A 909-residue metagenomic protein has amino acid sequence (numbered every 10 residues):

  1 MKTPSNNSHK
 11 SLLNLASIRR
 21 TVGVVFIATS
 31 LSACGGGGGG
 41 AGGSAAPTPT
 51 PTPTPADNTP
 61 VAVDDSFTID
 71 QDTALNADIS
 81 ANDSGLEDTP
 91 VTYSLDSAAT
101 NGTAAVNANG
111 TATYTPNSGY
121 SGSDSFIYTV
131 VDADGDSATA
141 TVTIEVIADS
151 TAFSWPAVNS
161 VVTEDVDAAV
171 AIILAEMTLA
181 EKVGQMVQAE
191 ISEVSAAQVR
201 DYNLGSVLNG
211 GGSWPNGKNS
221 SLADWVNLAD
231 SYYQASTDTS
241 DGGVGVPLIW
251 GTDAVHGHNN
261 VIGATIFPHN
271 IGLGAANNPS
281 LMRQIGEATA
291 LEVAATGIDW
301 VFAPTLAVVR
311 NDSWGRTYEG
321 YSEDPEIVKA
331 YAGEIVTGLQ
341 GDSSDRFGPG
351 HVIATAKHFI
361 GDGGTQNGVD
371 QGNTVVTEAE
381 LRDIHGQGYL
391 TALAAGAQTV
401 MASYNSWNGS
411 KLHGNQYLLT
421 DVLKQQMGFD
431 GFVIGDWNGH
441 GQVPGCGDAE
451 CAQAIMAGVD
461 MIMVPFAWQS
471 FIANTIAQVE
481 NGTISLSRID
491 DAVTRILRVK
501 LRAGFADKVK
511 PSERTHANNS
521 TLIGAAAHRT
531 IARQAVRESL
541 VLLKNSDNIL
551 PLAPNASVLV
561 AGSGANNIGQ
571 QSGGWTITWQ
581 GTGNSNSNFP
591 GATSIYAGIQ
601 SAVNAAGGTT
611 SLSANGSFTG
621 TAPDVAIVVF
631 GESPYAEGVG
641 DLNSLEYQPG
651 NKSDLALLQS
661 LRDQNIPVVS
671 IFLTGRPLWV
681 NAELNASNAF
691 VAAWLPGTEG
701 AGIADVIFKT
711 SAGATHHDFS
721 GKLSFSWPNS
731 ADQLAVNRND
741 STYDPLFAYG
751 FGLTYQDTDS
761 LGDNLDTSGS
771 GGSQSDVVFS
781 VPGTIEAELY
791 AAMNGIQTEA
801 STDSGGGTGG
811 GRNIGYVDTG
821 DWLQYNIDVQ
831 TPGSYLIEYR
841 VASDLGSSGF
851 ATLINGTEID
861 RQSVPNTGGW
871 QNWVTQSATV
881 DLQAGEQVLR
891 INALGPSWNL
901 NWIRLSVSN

Functional and structural regions predicted by a protein language model:
M1-A16: N-terminal secretory signal peptides that target proteins for export/translocation
S30-A33: C-terminal motif of bacterial Sec signal peptides marking the signal peptidase cleavage site
G35-G39: Bacterial signal peptide processing site
G42-E87, S118, S125, T129-S150: Extracellular interdomain linkers/hinges and stalk-like, low-complexity segments in secreted or single-pass
D57-V61, G102, Y790: Proline-centered linker/hinge motifs at extracellular inter-domain junctions
T73-T115: Surface-exposed or secretory-pathway low-complexity segments enriched in glycine-proline and Ser/Thr/acidic residues
D149-Q774: Glycoside hydrolase catalytic-domain context in secreted enzymes
G772-N909: Extracytoplasmic
